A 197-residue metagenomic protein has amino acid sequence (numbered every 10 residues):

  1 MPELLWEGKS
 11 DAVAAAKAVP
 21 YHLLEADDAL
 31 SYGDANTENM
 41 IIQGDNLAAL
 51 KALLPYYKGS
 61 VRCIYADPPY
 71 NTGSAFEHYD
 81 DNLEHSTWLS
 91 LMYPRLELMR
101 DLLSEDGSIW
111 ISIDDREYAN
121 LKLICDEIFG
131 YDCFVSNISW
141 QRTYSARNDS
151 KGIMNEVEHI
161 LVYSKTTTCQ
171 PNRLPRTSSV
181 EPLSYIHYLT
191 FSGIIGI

Functional and structural regions predicted by a protein language model:
M1-Y65, T72-S86, L91-P94: DnaQ-like (DEDDh/DEDDy) 3′-5′ exonuclease domain used for proofreading and 3′-end trimming on nucleic acids
I41, Y65, W110-S112, S139 (+1 more regions): Structured core elements
N46-A48, Y70, D115-E117, R142-Y144 (+1 more regions): Short, flexible loop/turn elements at secondary-structure junctions
L53, S74-Y79, L121-L123, D149-S150 (+1 more regions): Short, solvent-exposed loop/turn and secondary-structure capping segments
P55-K58, L123-Y131, M154-N155: Short, surface-exposed basic-aromatic patches at helix termini and helix-loop junctions that form
H85-S139: Conserved Class I SAM-dependent methyltransferase catalytic core
R142-I197: Flexible, glycine-/basic-rich loop-and-beta segments that form/coincide with the SAM-dependent methyltransferase
